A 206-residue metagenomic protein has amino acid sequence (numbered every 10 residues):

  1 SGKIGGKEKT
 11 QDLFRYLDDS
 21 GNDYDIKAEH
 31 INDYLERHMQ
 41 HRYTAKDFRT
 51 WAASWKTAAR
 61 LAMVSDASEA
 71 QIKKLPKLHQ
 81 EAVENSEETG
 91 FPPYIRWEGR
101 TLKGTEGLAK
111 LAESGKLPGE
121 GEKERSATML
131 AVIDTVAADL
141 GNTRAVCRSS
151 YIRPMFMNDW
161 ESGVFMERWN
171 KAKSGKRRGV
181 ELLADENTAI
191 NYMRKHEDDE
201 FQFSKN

Functional and structural regions predicted by a protein language model:
S1-A82, R96, G107-D198, Q202-N206: Extended accessory and catalytic-adjacent subdomains in large enzymes
E87-R96: Charged, low-complexity interaction regions
